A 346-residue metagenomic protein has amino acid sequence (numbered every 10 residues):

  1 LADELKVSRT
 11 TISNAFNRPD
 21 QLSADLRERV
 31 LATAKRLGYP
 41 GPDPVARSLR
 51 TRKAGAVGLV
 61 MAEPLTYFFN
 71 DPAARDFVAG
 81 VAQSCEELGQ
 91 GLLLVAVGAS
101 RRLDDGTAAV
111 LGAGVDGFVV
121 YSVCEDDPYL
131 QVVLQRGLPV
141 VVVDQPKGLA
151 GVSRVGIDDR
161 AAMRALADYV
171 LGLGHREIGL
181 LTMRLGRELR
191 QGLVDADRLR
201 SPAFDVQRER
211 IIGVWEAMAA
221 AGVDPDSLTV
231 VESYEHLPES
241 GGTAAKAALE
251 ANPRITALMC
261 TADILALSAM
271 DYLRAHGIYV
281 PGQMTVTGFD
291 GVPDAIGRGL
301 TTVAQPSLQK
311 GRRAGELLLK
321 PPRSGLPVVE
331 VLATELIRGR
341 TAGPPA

Functional and structural regions predicted by a protein language model:
L1-K53, A346: N-terminal helix-turn-helix DNA-binding module of bacterial transcription factors
A2, V120, M259-T261: Short beta-strand scaffold positions
S8, G55, D116, H175-E177 (+1 more regions): Short acidic/polar active-site loop segments enriched in Thr and Asp
T11, A56-L59, P64-D168, G172: Alpha-helical recognition/docking segments in bacterial nutrient-uptake and carbohydrate-utilization systems
P19, T51, R102, D127 (+3 more regions): Generic structural signal for helix capping and beta-alpha/helix-loop junctions
R36-L37, Q83-E87, L134-V142, P146-A346: Bacterial carbohydrate/catabolite-sensing allosteric modules
D43-V45, L103-A108, D126-P128, T243-A247 (+1 more regions): A generic local structural motif
T51-G55, G112, S240-T243: A short, glycine/Asx- and small/polar-enriched loop/turn that sits immediately N-terminal to a beta-strand
